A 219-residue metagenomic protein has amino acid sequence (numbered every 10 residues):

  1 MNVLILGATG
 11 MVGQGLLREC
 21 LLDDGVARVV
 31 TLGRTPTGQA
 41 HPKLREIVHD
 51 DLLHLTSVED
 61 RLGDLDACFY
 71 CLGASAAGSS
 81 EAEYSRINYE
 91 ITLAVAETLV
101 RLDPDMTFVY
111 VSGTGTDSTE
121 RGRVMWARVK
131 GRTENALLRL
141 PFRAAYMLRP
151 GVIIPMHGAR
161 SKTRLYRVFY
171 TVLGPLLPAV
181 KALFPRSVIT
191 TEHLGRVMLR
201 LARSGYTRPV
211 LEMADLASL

Functional and structural regions predicted by a protein language model:
N2, G25-R28, D105-T107, A144: Residues at the starts of beta-strands that form the adenosine-phosphate
N2-G25: N-terminal Rossmann NAD(P)H-binding glycine-rich loop of SDR-like oxidoreductase domains
V3, G38, R45-A94, T98-L102 (+1 more regions): NAD(P)H-binding glycine-rich loop region in Rossmannoid oxidoreductase-like domains and their noncatalytic homologs
G7, G33, S112, R149: Short beta-strand/turn micro-motifs composed of small residues that flank or help shape donor/cofactor-binding pockets
L22-A27, P42, S118-P209, A214-L219: Oxidoreductase cofactor-interface core, primarily capturing Rossmann-like NAD(P)-dependent enzymes
T31-G38: Short, polar loop motifs at secondary-structure junctions
A74, A82, I87-R132, A136-R139 (+1 more regions): Conserved Rossmann-fold NAD(P)-dependent oxidoreductase catalytic core, especially the SDR/UDP-sugar
